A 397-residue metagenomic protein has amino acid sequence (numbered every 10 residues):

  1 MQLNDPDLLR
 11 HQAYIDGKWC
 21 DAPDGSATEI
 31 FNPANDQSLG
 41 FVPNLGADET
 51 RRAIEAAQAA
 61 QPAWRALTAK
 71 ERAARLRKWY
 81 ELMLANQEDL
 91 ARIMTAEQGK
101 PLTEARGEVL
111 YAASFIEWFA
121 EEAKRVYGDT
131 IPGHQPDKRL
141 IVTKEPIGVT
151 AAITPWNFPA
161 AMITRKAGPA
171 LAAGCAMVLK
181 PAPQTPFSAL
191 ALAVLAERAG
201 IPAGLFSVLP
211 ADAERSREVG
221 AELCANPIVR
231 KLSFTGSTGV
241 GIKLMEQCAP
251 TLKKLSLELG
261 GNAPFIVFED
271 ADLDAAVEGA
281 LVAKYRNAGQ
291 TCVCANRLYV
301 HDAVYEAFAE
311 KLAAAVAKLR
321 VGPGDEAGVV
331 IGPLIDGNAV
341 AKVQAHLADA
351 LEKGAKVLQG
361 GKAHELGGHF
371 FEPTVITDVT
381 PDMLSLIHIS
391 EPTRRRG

Functional and structural regions predicted by a protein language model:
M1-F41, A74, K78, G128-I153 (+2 more regions): Terminal low-complexity tails and localization/encapsulation signals of metabolic enzymes
D36, R72, M94, I116 (+7 more regions): Residue-level signal for inorganic ion chemistry
Q37-V126, D137: Glycine-rich loop-to-alpha-helix module at the N-terminal edge of alpha/beta enzyme cores
I54, A73-Y80, A91, V109 (+9 more regions): Hydrophobic face of alpha-helices
I93-P101, T130-D137, A211, E326-G332: Short linear capping/connector segments at secondary-structure termini
G128-A275: Rossmann-like NAD(P) dinucleotide-binding subdomain of oxidoreductase/dehydrogenase enzymes
R215, G239-T380, L384-I387: ALDH superfamily catalytic-core signature
I387-E391, R395-G397: Single conserved hydrophobic/aromatic residue that forms the stacking wall/gate of nucleotide- or nucleobase-binding
